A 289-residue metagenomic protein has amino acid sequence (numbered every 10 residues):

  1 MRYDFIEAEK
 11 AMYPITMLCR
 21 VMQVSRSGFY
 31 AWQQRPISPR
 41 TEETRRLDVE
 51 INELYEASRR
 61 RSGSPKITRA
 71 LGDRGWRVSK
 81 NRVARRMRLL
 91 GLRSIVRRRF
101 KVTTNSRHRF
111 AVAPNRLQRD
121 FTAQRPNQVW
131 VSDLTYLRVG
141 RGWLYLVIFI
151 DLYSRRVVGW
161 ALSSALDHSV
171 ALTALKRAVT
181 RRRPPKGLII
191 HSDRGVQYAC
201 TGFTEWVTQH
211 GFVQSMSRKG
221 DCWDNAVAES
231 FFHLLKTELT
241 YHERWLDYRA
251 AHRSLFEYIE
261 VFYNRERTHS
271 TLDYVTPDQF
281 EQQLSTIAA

Functional and structural regions predicted by a protein language model:
M1-A289: Charged DNA-binding/catalytic regions of mobile-element recombinases
